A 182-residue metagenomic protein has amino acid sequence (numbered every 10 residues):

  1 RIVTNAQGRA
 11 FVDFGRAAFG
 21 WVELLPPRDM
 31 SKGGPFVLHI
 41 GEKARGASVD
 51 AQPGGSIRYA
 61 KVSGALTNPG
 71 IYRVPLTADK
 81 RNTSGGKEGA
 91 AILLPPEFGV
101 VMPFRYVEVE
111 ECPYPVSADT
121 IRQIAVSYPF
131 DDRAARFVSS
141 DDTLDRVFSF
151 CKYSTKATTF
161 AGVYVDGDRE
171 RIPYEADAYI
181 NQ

Functional and structural regions predicted by a protein language model:
R1-Y164, D177: Extracellular/oxidizing-compartment recognition motifs
D166-G167, R171: Active-site lumenal/periplasmic loops and adjacent helix-entry segments of GT-C-fold, multi-pass membrane
Y174-Q182: Well-ordered alpha-helical segments within folded domains of soluble proteins
